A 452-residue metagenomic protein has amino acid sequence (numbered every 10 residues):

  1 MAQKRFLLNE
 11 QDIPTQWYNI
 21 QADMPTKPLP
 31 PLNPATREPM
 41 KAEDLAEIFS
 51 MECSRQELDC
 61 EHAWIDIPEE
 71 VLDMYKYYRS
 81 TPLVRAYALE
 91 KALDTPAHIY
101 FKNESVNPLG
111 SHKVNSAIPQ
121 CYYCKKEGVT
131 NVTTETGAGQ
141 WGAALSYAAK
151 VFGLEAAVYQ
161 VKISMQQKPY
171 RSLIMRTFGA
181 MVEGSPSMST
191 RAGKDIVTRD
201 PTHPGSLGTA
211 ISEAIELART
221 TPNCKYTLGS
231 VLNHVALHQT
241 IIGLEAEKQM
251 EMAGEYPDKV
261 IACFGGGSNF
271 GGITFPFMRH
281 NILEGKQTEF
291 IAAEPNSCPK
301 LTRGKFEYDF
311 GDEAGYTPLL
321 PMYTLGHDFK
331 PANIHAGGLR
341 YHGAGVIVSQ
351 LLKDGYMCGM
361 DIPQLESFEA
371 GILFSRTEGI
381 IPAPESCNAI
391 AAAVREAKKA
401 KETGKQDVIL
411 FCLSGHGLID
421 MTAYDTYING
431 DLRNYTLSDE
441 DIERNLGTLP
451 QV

Functional and structural regions predicted by a protein language model:
A2-V129: Positively charged, low-complexity intrinsically disordered leader regions
W64-D66, I196-H234, I242, R279-Q287 (+2 more regions): Active-site/ligand-binding loops adjacent to catalytic centers
N103-V114, V132-G142, L232-V235, I261-G266 (+4 more regions): Active-site nucleophile and cofactor-binding loops and adjacent substrate-binding regions of central metabolic enzymes
V114-I118, T134-F152, Q166-P169, F264-T274 (+3 more regions): Short glycine/serine/threonine-rich phosphate/pyrophosphate-binding segments that cradle anionic phosphate groups
P119-V129, A143-E155, R176-T177, T274-E284 (+1 more regions): Alpha-helix C-terminal capping segments
C124-I163, Y256-N269, F290, E385 (+1 more regions): A short, small-residue-rich loop immediately preceding and capping a beta-strand
W141-P204, K300-E313, M421-N429: Active-site-proximal loop->helix
F264-G272, Q364-N429: Claisen-condensing/thiolase-fold acyl-transfer catalytic domains that form or cleave C-C bonds in fatty acid
